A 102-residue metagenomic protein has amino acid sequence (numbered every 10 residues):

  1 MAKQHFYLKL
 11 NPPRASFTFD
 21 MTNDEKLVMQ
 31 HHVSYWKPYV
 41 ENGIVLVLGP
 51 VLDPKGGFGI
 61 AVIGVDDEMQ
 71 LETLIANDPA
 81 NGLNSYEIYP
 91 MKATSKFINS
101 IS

Functional and structural regions predicted by a protein language model:
M1-S102: Conserved, structured core segments of small domains
